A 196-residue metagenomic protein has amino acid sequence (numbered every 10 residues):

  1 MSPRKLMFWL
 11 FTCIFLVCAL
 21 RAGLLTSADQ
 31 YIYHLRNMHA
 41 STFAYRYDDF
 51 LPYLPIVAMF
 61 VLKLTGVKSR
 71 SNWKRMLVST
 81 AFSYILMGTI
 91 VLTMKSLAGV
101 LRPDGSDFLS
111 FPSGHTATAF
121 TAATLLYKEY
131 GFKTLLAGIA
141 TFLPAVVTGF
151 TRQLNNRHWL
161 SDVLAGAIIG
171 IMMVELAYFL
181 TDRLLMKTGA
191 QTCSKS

Functional and structural regions predicted by a protein language model:
M1, V61-S69, T181: Structural signal for the C-terminal ends of transmembrane alpha-helices and the immediately following loop
M1-L62, T93-G105: N-terminal transmembrane-helix/juxtamembrane module of multi-pass inner/ER membrane proteins
M7-F8, P52, R75-T80, G138 (+1 more regions): Residue-level signature of transmembrane alpha-helical entry/exit and packing/kink sites in multi-pass membrane
W9, C13, Y53, V57-F60 (+3 more regions): Hydrophobic alpha-helical transmembrane segments of multipass integral membrane proteins
I56, T80-G88, V163, A167 (+1 more regions): Alpha-helical transmembrane spans of integral membrane proteins, capturing the lipid-embedded, hydrophobic core of TM
T65-M87: Interfacial segments of alpha-helical transmembrane regions
S79-G99, G138-T151: Small-polar-interrupted transmembrane alpha-helices in polytopic inner-membrane proteins
D104-S196: Membrane-embedded catalytic cores of phosphoryl/pyrophosphoryl-handling enzymes
